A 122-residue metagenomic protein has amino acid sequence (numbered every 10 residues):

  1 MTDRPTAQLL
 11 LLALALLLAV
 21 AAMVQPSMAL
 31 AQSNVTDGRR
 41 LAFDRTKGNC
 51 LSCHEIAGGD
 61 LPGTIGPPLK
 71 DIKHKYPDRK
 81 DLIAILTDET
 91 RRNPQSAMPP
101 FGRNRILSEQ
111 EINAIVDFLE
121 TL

Functional and structural regions predicted by a protein language model:
M1-Q32: N-terminal export/targeting leaders of redox proteins
T2-L11, D81-P100: Extended, non-globular alpha-helical segments
Q25-R45: Electrostatic cytochrome c docking/interface patches
N34, L61-I65, P94: N-terminal alpha-helical segment
T36, P67, S96-P100: Positions in alpha-helical segments
F43, L51-T87, R103: Gly/Gly-Pro-rich "capping" loops immediately C-terminal to redox-active cysteine motifs in periplasmic/lumenal
G48: Cys/His-enriched microdomains
K80, I85, R91, R103-L122: C-terminal capping alpha-helices of c-type cytochrome domains
